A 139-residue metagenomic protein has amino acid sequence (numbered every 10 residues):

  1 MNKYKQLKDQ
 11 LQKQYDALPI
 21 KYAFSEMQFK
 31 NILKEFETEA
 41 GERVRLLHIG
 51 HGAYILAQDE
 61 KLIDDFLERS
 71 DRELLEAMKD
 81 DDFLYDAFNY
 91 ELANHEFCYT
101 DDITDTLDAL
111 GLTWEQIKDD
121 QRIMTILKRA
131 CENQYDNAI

Functional and structural regions predicted by a protein language model:
M1-I139: Soluble, non-transmembrane alpha-helical interaction regions
